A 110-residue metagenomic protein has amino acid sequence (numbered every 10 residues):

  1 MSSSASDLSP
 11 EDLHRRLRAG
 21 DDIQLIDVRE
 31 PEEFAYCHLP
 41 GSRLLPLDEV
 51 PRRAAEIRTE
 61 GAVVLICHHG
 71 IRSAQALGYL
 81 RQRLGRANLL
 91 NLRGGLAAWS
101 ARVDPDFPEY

Functional and structural regions predicted by a protein language model:
M1-Q24, P31-A62, I71-Y110: Rhodanese-like catalytic fold shared by cysteine-dependent sulfurtransferases and DSP/PTP-type phosphatases
I66: Short, surface-exposed ligand- or partner-binding patches at beta-edge/loop junctions that are enriched in aromatics
